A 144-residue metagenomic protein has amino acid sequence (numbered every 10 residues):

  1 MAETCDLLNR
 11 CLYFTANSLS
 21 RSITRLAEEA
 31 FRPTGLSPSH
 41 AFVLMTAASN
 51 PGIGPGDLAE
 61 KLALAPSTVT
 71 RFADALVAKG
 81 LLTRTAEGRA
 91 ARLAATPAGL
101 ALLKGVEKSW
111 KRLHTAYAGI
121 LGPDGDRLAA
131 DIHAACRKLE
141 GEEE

Functional and structural regions predicted by a protein language model:
M1-T34, L81, R92-A94, A101 (+2 more regions): N-terminal leader segment of winged-helix/HTH proteins
L8, G35, A47, T85-E87: A generic structural signal for short, solvent-exposed coil/turn residues that cap or connect secondary-structure
F14, R21, R25-T68, K79 (+1 more regions): N-terminal helix-turn-helix DNA-binding core of bacterial DNA-binding proteins
F14, S18, F42, R127-A130 (+1 more regions): Amphipathic alpha-helical interaction segments
G52, D74-H133: Charged, amphipathic alpha-helical coiled-coil/dimerization segments
R71: DNA-binding alpha-helical recognition surfaces that contact promoter or target DNA
R137-E144: Generic C-terminal helix-cap and adjacent flexible tail
